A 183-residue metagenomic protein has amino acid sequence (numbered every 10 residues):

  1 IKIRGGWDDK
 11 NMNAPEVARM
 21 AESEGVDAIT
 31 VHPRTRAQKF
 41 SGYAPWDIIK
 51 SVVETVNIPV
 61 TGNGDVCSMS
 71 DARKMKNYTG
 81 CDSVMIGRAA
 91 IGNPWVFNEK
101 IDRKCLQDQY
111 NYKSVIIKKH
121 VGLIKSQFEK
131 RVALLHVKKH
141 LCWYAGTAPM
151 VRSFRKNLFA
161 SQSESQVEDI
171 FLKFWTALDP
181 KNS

Functional and structural regions predicted by a protein language model:
I1-G5, P33, G62-G64, R88: A cross-domain feature marking catalytic cores of carbohydrate-active enzymes and several ubiquitous metabolic/repair
W7-N11, A37-K39: Short, well-ordered, mixed-charge alpha-helical segments that flank or form enzyme active sites
K10-A28, D47, S51-G62, V66-S183: Alpha/beta catalytic cores of nucleotide-metabolism and tRNA/nucleoside-modifying enzymes
V31-S41: Glycine-rich, proline-tolerant flexible connector loops at the mouths of alpha/beta enzymes
